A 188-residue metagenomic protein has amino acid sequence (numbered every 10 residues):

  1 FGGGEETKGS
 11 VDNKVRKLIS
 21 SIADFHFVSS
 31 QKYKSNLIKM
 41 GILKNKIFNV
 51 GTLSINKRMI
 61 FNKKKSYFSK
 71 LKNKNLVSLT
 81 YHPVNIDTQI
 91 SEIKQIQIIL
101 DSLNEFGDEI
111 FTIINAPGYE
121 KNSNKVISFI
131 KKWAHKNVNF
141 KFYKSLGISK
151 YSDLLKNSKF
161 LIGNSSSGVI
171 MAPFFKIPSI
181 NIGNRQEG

Functional and structural regions predicted by a protein language model:
F1, H26, G147-G188: A donor-sugar binding/catalytic signature common to diverse glycosyltransferases and related nucleotide-sugar
F1-E6, Q31, P117-G118, N184-R185: Short, ordered loop/turn segments at secondary-structure junctions
G3-S10, K34-S35, I55-N56, V169-M171 (+1 more regions): Short gly/pro/ser/thr-enriched loop/turn and capping motifs at secondary-structure boundaries
E5-D24: A conserved, positively charged/aromatic
I22-K94: A nucleotide-sugar donor-handling region in carbohydrate enzymes
F27, F48, S78, I113 (+3 more regions): Hydrophobic/aromatic beta-strand patches that form the interior of the parallel beta-sheet core in alpha/beta enzyme
K39, S91-E92, V126-I127, S167 (+1 more regions): Short amphipathic alpha-helical segments
K63-N157: Donor-nucleotide binding loops and adjacent catalytic segments primarily of GT-B fold Leloir glycosyltransferases
